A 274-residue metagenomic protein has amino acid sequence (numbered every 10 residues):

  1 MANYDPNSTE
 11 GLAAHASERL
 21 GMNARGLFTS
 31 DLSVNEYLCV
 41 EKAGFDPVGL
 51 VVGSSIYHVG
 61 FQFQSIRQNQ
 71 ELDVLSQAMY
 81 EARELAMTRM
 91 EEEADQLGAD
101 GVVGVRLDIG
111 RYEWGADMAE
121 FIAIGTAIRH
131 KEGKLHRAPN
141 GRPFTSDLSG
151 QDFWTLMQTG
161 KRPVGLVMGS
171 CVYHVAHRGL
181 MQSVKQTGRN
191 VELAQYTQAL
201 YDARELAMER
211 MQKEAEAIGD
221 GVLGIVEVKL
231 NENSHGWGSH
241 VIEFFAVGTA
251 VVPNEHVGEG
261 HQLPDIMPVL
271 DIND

Functional and structural regions predicted by a protein language model:
M1-L75, D117-Y196, T249-D274: Intrinsic disorder/low-complexity detector
V51, S65-R106, V184-K229: Short, well-ordered alpha-helical segments
A82-H136: Hydrophobic, ordered structural segments
A86, A116, G165-A176, A207 (+2 more regions): Short flexible/disordered coil segments
G101-E113, V222-G236, I242, A250 (+2 more regions): Short, conserved loop-to-beta-strand elements that form functional interface hotspots
A119-F121, H240-F244: Positively charged, aromatic-enriched nucleic acid-contacting surfaces
W154, Q212-K213, S234: Generic recognition of flexible, low-complexity loop/linker segments
Y173, I218-G219, V241: Eukaryotic helix-grip
